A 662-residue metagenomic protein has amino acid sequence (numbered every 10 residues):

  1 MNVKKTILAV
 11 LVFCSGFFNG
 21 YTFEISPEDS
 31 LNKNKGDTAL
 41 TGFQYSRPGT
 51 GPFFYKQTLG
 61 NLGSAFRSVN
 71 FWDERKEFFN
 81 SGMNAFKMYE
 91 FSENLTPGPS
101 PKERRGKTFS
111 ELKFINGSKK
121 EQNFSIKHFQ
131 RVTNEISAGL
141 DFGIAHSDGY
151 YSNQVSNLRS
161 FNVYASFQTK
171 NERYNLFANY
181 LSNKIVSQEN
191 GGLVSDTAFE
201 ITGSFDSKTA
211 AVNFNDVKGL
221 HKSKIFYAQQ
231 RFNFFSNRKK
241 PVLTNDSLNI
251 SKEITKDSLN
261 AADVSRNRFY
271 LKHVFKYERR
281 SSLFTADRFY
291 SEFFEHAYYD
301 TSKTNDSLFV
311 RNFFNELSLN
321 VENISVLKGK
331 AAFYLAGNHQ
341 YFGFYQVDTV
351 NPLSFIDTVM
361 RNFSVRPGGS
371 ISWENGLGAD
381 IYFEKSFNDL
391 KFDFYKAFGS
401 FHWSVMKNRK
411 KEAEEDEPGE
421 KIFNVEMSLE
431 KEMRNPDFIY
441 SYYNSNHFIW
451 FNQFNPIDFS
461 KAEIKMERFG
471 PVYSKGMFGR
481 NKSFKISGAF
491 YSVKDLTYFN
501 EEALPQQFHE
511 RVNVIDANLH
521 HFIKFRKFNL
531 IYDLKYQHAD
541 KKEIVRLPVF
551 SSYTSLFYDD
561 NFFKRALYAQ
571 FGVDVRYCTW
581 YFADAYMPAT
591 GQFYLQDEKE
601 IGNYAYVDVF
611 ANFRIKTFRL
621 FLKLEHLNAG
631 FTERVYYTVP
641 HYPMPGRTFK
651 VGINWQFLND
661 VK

Functional and structural regions predicted by a protein language model:
M1-K5: Positively charged n-region of N-terminal signal peptides that target proteins for export
T6-C14: Sec-dependent N-terminal signal peptides
F13, E172, W580: Phosphate/oxyanion-binding loops and surfaces in catalytic or ligand/nucleic-acid-binding neighborhoods
C14-Y21: C-terminal segment of classical bacterial N-terminal signal peptides
Y21-K224, F232-N245, M406-K421, H641-T648 (+1 more regions): Membrane-proximal, glycine/serine-rich, low-complexity loop/turn segments characteristic of large bacterial
N213, H221-Y290, A297-K662: Exposed, low-structure sequence patches enriched in small/polar residues
